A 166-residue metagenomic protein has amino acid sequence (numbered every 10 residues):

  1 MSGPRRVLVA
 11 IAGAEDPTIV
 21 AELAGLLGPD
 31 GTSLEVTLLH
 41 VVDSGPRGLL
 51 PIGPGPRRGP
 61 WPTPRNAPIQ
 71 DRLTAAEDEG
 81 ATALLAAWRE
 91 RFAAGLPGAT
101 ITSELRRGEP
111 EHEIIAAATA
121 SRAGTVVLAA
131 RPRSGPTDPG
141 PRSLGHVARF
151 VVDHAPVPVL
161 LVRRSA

Functional and structural regions predicted by a protein language model:
M1-G3, L73-A75, E90-V126, A166: Structural beta-alpha unit
S2-I69: Small/aliphatic-rich secondary-structure junction motif
S2-P4, T125-D153: Glycine-rich, Arg-bearing micro-motifs that act as flexible, cationic patches
E22, A76-R89, E113: Short, solvent-exposed amphipathic alpha-helices that sit in or adjacent to ligand/effector-binding or catalytic
T37-L39, T102-R106, L160-V162: General small-molecule cofactor/ligand-binding pocket signal
V42-S44, R131, S165: Residues in the short beta-alpha loop(s) of Rossmann-like NAD(P)-binding domains
T63-A83, P136: A short acidic, glycine-rich active-site loop that binds or catalyzes chemistry on phosphate/adenosine moieties
R149-A166: Short, flexible loop segments at boundaries between secondary-structure elements
